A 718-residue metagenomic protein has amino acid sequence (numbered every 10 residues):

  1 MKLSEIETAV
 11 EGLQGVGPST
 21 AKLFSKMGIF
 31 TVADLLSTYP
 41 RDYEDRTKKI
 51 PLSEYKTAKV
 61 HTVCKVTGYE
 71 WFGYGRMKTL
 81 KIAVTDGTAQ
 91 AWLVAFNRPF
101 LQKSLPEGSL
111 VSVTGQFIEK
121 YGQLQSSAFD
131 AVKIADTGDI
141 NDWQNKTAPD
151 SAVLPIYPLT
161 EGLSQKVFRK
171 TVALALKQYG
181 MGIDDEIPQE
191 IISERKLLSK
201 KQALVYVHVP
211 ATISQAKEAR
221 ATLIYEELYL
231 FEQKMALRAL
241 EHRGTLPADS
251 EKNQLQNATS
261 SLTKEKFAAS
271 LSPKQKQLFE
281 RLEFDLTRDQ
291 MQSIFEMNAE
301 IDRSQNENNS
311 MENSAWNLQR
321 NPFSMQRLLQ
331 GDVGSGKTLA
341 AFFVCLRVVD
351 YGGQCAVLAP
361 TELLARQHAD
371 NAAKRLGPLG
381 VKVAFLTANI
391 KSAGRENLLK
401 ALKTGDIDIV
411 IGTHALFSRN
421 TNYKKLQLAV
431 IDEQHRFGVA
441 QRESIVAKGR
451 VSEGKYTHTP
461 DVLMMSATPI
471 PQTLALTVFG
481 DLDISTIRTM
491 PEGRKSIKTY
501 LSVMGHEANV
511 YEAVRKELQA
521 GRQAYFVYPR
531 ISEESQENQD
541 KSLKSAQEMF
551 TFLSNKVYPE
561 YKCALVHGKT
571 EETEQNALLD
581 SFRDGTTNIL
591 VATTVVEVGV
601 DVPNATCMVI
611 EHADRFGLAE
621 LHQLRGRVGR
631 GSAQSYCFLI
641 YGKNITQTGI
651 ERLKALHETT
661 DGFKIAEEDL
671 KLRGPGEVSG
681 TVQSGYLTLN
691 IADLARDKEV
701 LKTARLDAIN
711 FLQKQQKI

Functional and structural regions predicted by a protein language model:
M1-G12, F231: Long, highly charged, low-complexity intrinsically disordered interaction regions that mediate electrostatic DNA/RNA
R41-A58: Short boundary/loop segments of OB/S1/cold-shock single-stranded nucleic-acid-binding domains
K56-R76, G115: Structural detector for short beta-strands of small beta-barrel domains
F72-A258, L262-E280: Upstream accessory/linker segments immediately N-terminal to the RecA-like ATPase cores of bacterial MutS and a subset
F284-S304: N-terminal pre-P-loop "Q-motif" helix
N308, F323-K654, K714-K717: Inter-lobe coupling/hinge segments of SF2-like helicase ATPases
S632, I645-I718: C-terminal accessory region of SF2 helicases/translocases
